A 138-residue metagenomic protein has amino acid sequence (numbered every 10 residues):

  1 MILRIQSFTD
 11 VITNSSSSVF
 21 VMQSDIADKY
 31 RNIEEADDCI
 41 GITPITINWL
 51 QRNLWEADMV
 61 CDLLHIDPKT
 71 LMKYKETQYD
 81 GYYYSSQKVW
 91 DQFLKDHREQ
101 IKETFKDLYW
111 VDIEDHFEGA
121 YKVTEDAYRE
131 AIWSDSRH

Functional and structural regions predicted by a protein language model:
M1, R137-H138: Short intrinsically disordered terminal tails
I2-I26: Short, extreme N-terminal segment that most often corresponds to the first beta-strand
Q23-S24, R31-E34, Q78: Generic alpha-helix signal with a bias toward terminal, lower-confidence helices and secondary-structure junctions
I26-K29, E118: Generic "edge-of-domain/loop-turn" microfeature
Y30-L50: Charged, amphipathic alpha-helical linkers/stalks
T46-D135: Low-complexity intrinsically disordered segments
